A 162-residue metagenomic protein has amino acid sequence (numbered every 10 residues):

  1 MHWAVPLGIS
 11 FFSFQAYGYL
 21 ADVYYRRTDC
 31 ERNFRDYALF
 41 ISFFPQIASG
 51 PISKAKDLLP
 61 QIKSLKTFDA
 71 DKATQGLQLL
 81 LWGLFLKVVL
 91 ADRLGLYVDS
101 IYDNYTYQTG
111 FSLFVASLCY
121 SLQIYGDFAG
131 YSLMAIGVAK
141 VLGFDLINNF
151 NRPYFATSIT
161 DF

Functional and structural regions predicted by a protein language model:
M1-F162: Membrane-embedded transmembrane alpha-helical bundles that form the catalytic cores of multi-pass lipid-modifying
